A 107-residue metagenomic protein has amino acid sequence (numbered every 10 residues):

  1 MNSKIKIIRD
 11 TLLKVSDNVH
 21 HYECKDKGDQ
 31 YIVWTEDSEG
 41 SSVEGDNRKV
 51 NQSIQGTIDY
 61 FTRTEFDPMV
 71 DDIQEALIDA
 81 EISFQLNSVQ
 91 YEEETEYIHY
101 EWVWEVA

Functional and structural regions predicted by a protein language model:
M1-E44: Small/polar-rich, solvent-exposed N-terminal microdomains that initiate assembly or binding
M1-I7, D37-N51, N87-A107: Short, charged interaction patches at domain edges and termini
S16-D17, A76-F84: A common structural junction motif
Y31, Q55-T57, H99-E101: Broad gene-expression machinery/nucleic-acid interaction feature
V50-T62: Short glycine-rich, basic-tinged beta-strand/loop micro-motifs
R63-E65, A107: Helix N-cap motif at beta-to-alpha junctions
E65-D71: Short, conserved charged micro-motifs
